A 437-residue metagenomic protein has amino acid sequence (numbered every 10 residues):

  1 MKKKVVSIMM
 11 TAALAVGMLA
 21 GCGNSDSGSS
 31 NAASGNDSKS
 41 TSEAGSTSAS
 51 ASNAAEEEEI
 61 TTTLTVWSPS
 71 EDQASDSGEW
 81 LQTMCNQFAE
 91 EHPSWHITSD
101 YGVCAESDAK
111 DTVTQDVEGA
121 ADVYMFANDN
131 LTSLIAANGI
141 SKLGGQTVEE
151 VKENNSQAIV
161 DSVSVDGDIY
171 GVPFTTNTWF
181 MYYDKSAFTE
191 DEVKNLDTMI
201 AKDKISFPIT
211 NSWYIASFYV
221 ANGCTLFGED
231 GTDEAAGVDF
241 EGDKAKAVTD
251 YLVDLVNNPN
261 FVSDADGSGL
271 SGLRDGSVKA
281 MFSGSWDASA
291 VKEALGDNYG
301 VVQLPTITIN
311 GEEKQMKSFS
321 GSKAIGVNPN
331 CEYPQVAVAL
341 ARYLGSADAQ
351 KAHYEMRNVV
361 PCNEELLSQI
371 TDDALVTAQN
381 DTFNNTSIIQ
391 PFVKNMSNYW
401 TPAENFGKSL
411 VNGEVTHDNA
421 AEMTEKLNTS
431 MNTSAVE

Functional and structural regions predicted by a protein language model:
S7, G23-N130, T429-E437: Conserved N-terminal structural module of periplasmic/extracytoplasmic solute-binding proteins
M18-G21: C-terminal motif of bacterial Sec signal peptides marking the signal peptidase cleavage site
E56, F126-F180, D191-E192, V302-Q303 (+3 more regions): Hinge/lid segment of periplasmic solute-binding proteins
T114, G119-D122, E149-Y183, K204-P208 (+2 more regions): A structural signal for short loop-to-beta-strand junctions that line the ligand-binding cleft of periplasmic/secreted
Y170-F174, W179, L196-V238, K244 (+1 more regions): Extracytoplasmic/periplasmic solute-binding protein
E234-D264: Glycine-centered hinge/linker elements that transmit conformational signals in sensory and ligand-binding systems
E293-M356: Extracytoplasmic/periplasmic substrate-recognition and gating elements
R357-V360, V376-N432: C-terminal capping/gating helix-and-loop segments adjacent to ligand/active sites or protein-protein/ligand interfaces
